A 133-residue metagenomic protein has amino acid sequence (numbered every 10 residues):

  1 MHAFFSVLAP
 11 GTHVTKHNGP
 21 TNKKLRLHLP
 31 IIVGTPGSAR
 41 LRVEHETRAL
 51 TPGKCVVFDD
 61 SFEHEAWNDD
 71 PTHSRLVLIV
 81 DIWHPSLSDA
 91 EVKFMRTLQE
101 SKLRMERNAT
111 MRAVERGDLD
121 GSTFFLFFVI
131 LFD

Functional and structural regions predicted by a protein language model:
M1-F5: Signature of the catalytic double-stranded beta-helix
V7-A9, P20-P36: Short, conserved beta-strand element in jelly-roll/cupin
T12-T15: Short, charged beta-strand/loop "edge" motif centered at a coil->beta-strand transition that forms conserved
H17-G19, D69: Short, contiguous acidic/charged loop-to-helix segments that flank catalytic cores in large enzymes
V33-F124, L131-F132: Catalytic core of Fe(II)/2-oxoglutarate
